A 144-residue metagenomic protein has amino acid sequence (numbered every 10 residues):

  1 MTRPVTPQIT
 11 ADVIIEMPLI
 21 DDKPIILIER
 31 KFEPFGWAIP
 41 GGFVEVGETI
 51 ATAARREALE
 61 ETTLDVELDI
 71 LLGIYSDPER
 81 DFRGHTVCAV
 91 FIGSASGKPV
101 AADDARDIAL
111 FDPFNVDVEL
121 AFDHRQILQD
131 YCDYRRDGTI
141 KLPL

Functional and structural regions predicted by a protein language model:
M1-I25, P40: Conserved N-terminal beta-strand and adjoining loop/helix that marks the start of the Nudix/MutT-like hydrolase domain
Q8, Y75-P99, D130-R135: Active-site-adjacent beta-strand/loop module that shapes the phosphate/pyrophosphate-binding cleft
V13, L71, F91-G93: A structural signal for short, well-ordered beta-strand segments
I15-E16, L27, G93, L110: Conserved hydrophobic "DFG−1" position in protein kinase catalytic cores
D21-E61: Conserved Nudix-box catalytic region and its N-terminal flanking loop in Nudix hydrolases and closely related
L64-G73: A short coil-to-beta-strand element that immediately follows conserved catalytic motifs
V90-I92, V100-D133: NUDIX/MutT-family hydrolases
D133-L144: Acidic/histidine-enriched, glycine/proline-rich intrinsically disordered or flexible terminal extensions
